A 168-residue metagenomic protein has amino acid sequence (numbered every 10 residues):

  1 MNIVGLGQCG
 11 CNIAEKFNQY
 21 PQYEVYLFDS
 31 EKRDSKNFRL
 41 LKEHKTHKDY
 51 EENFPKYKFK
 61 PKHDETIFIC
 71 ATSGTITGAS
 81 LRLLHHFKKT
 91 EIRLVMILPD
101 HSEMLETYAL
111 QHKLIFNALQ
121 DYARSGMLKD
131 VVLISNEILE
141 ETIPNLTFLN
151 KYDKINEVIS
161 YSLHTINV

Functional and structural regions predicted by a protein language model:
M1-V168: Tubulin/FtsZ superfamily GTPase core signature
